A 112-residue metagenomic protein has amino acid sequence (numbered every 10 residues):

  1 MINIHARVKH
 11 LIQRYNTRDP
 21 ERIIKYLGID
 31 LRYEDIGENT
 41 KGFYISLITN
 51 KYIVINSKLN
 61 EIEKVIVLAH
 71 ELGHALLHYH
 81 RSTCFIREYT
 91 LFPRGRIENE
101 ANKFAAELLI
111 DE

Functional and structural regions predicted by a protein language model:
M1-E112: Active-site hotspot residues in diverse enzymes, especially metal/ion-binding acidic/histidine motifs
